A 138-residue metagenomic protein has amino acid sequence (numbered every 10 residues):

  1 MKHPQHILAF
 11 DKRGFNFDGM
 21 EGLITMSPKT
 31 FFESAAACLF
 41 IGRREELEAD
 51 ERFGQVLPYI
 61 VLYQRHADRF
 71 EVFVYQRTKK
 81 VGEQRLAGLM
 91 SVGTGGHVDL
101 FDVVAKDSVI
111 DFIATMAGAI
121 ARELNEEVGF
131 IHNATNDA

Functional and structural regions predicted by a protein language model:
M1-P4, G54, L86: A short, structural micro-pattern
M1-S27: Short, extreme N-terminal leader segments that mark the start of a protein/domain
P4, V56-P58, T94: Residues that flank catalytic or metal-binding motifs in active/ligand-binding sites
G22-R69, R77-E83: Acidic, metal-coordinating catalytic segment for phosphate/diphosphate chemistry, firing primarily on the Nudix
F70-R122, F130: Conserved Nudix-box catalytic region and its N-terminal flanking loop in Nudix hydrolases and closely related
I131-A138: A short coil-to-beta-strand element that immediately follows conserved catalytic motifs
